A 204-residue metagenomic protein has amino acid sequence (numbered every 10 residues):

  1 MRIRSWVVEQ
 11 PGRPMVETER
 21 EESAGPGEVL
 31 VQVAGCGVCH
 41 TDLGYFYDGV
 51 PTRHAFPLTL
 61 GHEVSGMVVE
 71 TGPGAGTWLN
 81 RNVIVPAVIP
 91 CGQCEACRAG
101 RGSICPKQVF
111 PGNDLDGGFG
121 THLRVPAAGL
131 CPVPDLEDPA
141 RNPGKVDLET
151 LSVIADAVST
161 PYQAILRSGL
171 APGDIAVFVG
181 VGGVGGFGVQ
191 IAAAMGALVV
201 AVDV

Functional and structural regions predicted by a protein language model:
S5-S23, H40-E70, I84-V85, A99-D116: N-terminal glycine-rich cofactor-binding segment
E22-C36, V50-E95, P134-A140: Glycine-rich beta-strand-centered segment in the early N-terminal region that forms part of a ligand/cofactor-binding
A34-G35, P126, G180: A secondary-structure boundary/capping signal
C39, T77, A87-E137, N142-L148: Cysteine-cluster motifs in flexible loop/terminal segments that predominantly coordinate metals
E63, R81-N82, A96, H122 (+3 more regions): Residue-level marker of beta-strand positions
S65, G102, A127, S159-Y162 (+1 more regions): Predominant activation on well-ordered alpha-helical scaffold segments within soluble catalytic domains
G144-V204: Mid-domain Rossmann-like dinucleotide-binding core that forms the NAD(H)/NADP(H) cofactor-binding site
